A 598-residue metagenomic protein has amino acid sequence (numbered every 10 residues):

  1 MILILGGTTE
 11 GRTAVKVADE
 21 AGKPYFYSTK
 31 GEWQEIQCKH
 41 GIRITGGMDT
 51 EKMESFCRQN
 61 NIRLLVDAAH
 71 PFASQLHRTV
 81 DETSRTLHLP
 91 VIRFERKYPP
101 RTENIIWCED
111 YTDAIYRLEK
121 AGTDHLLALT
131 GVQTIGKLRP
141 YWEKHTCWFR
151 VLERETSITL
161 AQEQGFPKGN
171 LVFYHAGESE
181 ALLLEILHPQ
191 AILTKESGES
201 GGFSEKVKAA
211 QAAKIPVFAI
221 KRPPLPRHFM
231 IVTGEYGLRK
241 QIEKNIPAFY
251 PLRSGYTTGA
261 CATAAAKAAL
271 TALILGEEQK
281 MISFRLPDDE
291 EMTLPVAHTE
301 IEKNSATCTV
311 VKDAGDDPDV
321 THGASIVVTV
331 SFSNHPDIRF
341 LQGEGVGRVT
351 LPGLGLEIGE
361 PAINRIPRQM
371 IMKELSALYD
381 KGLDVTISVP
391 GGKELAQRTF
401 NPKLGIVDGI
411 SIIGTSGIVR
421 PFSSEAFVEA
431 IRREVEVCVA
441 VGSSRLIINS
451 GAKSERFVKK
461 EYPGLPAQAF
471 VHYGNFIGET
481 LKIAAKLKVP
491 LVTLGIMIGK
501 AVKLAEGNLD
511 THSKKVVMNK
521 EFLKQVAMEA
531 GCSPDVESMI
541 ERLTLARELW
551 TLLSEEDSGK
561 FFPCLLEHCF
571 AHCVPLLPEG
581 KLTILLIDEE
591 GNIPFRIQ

Functional and structural regions predicted by a protein language model:
F26-M48, E103-I106, I158-Q164, E291-P295: N-terminal beta-loop-helix "entrance" segment that forms/cooperates in small-molecule cofactor or anionic ligand
Y27-E35, F94-P99, V132-T134, L152-T156 (+2 more regions): Short, polar loop motifs at secondary-structure junctions
G41-C57, L171-L182: Glycine-rich, highly charged phosphate/nucleotide-binding loops
C57, R63-A114: Glycine/small-residue-rich loop that forms an oxyanion/phosphate-binding "nest" at active or ligand-binding sites
G131-L171: Anionic-ligand binding region
Q162-L187, A191-A213, F218-R222: A C-terminal functional module that forms or caps the active site or interfaces directly with catalytic machinery
F249-R398, P402: Generic N-terminal targeting/processing segments that precede catalytic cores or assembly contacts
R253-Y256, L404-I410, T415-P563, A571-H572 (+2 more regions): A structural signal for small-residue-enriched, beta-sheet-centric alpha/beta enzyme cores and oligomeric scaffold folds
